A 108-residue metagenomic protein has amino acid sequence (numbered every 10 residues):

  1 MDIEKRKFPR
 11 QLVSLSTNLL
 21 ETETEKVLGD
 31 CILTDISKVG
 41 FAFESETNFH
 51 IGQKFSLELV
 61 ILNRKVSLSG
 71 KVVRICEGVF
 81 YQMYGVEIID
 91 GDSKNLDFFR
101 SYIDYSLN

Functional and structural regions predicted by a protein language model:
M1-I36, R100-N108: N-terminal helix initiation/capping motif
F8, E44-N48: Short, surface-exposed secondary-structure edge patches
V13, G29, F55, V66-L68 (+1 more regions): Hydrophobic core residues within well-ordered beta-strands of beta-rich domains
S16-T22, G52-K65: Short conserved beta-strand and strand-loop elements enriched in small hydrophobics with frequent Asp/Gly
T22-T24, K38, I75-F80: Short, conserved beta-turn/loop elements at beta-strand boundaries and strand-helix junctions
L33, G70-V72: Conserved hydrophobic positions within beta-strands
A42-S45, G78-I89: Short, solvent-exposed secondary-structure boundary/capping segments
G52-K54, E58-I61, L96-L107: Extended Gly/Ser/Thr-rich low-complexity repeat segments, especially those forming or decorating extracellular
